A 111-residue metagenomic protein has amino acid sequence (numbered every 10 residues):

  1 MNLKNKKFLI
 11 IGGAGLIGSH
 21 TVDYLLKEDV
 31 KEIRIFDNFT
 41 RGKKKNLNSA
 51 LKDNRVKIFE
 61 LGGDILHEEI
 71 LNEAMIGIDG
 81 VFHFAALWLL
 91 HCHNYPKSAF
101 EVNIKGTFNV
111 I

Functional and structural regions predicted by a protein language model:
M1-I111: N-terminal Rossmann-like NAD(P)+-binding domain of SDR-like oxidoreductases, especially those catalyzing
